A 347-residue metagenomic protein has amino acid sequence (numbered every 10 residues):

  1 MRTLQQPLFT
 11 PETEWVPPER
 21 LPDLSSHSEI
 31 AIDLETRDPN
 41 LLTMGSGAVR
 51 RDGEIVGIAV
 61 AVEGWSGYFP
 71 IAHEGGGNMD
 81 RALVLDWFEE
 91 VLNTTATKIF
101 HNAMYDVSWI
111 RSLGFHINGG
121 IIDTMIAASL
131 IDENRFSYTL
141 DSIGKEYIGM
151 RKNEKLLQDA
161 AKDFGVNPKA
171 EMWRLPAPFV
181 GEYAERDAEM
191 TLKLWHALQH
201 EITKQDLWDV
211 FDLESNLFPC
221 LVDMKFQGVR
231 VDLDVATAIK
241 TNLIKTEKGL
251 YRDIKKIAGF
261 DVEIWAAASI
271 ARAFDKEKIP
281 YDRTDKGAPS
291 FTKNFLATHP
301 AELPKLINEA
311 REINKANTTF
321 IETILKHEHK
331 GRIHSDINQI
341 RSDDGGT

Functional and structural regions predicted by a protein language model:
M1-E74, N118, R135, E146-I148 (+1 more regions): Conserved "right-hand" nucleotidyltransferase catalytic core of DNA-directed polymerases
A31, A96-A103: Acidic beta-strand-to-loop metal/phosphate-binding motif
T36-D38, M104, I126: Short, glycine/acidic-enriched loop or turn micro-motifs at the edges of active sites
E63-K98, V229: Nucleic-acid-processing active sites and adjacent nucleic-acid-binding tracks, predominantly divalent metal-dependent
Y105-S112, R272-A273: Phosphate- and divalent-cation-binding pockets in alpha/beta enzyme and binding domains that engage nucleotide-derived
H116-E133, T139-K145: Conserved beta-strand -> loop -> alpha-helix junction used to position metal-binding or nucleic-acid-contacting
G149-N153: Glycine-rich, acidic and aromatic/proline-enriched surface loops and short helix-turn segments that act as binding
